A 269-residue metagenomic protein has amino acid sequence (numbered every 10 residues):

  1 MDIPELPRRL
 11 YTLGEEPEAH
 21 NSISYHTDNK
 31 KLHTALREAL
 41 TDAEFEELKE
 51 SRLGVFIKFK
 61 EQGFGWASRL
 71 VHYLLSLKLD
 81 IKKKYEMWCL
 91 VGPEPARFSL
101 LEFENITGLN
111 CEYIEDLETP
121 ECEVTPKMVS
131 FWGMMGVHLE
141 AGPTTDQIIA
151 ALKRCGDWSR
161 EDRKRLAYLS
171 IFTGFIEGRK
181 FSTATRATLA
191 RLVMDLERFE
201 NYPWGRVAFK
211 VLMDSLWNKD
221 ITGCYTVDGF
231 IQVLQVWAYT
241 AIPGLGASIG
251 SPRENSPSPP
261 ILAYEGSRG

Functional and structural regions predicted by a protein language model:
M1-G136: A detector of the onset of the first functional module/processed chain
A67-L75, Y85-E86, P95, L100 (+2 more regions): Long, internal protein-protein interaction and assembly surfaces
